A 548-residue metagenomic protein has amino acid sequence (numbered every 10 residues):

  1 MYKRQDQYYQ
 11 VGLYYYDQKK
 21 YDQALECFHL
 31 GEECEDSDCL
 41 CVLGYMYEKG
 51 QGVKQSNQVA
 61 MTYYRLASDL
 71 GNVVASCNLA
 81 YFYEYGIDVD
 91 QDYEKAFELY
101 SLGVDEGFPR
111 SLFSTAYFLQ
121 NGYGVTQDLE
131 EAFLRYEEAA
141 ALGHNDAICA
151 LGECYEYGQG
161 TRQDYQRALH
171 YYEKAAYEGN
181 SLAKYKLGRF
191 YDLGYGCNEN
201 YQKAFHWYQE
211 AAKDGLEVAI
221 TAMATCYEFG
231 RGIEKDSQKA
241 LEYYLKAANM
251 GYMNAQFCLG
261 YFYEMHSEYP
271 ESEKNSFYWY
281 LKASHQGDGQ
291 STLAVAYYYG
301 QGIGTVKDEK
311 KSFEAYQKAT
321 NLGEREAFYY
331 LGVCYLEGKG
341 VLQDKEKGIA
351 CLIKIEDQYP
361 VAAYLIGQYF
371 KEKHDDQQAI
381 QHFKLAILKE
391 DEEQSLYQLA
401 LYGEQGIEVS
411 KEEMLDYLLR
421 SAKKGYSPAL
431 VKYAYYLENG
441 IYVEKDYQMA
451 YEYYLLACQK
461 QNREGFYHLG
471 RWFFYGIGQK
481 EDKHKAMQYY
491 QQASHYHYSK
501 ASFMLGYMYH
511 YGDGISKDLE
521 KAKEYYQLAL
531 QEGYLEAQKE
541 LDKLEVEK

Functional and structural regions predicted by a protein language model:
K3-R4, C34-D36, K49-Q51, S56 (+28 more regions): Short helix-capping/linker turns of helical repeat alpha-solenoids
R4-Q23, L30: Alpha-helical segment of the N-proximal tetratricopeptide repeat
Q10-Y16, L40-K49, S76-Y85, L112-N121 (+13 more regions): Hydrophobic face of amphipathic alpha-helices that form TPR/SEL1-like repeat modules and related alpha-solenoid
E356, F383-A386, L519-L535: TPR/TPR-like (Sel1-like) alpha-helical repeat modules
L528-K548: Terminal, low-structured helical/coil segments at or just beyond the last alpha-helical repeat
